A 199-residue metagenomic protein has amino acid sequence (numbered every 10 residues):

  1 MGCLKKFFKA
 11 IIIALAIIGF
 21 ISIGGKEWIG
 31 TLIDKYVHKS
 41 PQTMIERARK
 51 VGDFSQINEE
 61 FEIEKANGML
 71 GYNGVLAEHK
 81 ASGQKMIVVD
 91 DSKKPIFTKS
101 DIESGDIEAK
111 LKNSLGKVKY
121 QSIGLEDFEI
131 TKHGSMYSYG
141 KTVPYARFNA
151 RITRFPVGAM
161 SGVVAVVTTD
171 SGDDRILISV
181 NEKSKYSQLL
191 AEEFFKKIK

Functional and structural regions predicted by a protein language model:
G2-Q84, S179-K199: N-terminal targeting sequences that direct proteins away from the cytosol to non-cytosolic compartments
G30, M69-I176: Conserved polar/disulfide-associated segments of primarily extracytoplasmic proteins
